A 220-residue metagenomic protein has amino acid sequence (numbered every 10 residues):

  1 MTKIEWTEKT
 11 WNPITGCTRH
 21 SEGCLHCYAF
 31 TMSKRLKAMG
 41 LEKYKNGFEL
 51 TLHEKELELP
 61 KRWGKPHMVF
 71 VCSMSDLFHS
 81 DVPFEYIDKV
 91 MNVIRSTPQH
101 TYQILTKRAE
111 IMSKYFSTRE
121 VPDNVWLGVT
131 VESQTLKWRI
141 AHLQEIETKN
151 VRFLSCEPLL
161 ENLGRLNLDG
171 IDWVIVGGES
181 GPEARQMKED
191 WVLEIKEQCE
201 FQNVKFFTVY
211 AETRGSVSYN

Functional and structural regions predicted by a protein language model:
M1-F70, D76: N-terminal [4Fe-4S]-dependent radical SAM core
E8, L25, L41, K45 (+4 more regions): Generic intrinsically disordered, low-complexity segments enriched for polar/acidic and small residues
G16, G23, G177-G178, E212: Glycine-centered flexibility sites
L52-A211: Conserved AdoMet/S-adenosylmethionine-binding subsite of the radical SAM
T213-N220: C-terminal accessory extensions appended to soluble enzyme cores
